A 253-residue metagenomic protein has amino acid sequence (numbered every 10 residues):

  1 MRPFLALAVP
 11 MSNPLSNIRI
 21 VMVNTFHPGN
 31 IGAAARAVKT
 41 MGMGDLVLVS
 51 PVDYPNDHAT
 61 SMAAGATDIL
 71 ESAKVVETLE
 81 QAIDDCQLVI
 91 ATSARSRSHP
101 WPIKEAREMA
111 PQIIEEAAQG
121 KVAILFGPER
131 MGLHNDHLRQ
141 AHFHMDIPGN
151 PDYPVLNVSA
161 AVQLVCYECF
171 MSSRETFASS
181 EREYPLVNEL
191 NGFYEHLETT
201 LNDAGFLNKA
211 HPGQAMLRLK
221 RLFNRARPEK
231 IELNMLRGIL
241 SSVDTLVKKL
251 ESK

Functional and structural regions predicted by a protein language model:
R2-K253: Post-transcriptional modification and biogenesis factors for structured RNAs of the translation apparatus
